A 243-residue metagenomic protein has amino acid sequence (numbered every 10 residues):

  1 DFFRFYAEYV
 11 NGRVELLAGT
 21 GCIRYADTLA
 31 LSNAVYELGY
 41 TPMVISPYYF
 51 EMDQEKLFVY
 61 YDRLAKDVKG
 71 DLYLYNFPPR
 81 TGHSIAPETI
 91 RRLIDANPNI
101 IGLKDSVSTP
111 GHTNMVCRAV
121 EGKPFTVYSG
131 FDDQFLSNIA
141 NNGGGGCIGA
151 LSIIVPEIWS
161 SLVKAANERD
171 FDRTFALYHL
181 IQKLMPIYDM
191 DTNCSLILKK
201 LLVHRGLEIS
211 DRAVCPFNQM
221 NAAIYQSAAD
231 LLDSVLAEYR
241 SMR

Functional and structural regions predicted by a protein language model:
D1-G82: Active-site beta->alpha loop and helix N-cap motifs at the rims of alpha/beta catalytic domains
D1-R4, E8, A30-E37, V59-K66 (+6 more regions): Replace "anionic and nucleotidyl ligands
F3, T28, Y61, T113 (+3 more regions): A general structural signal for well-ordered alpha-helical segments in protein cores
T28, D53-L57, H83-A86, I148 (+2 more regions): Alpha-helix N-cap/helix-start motif
K56, S108, I224-S227: Soluble or luminal CAZymes and related metallo-dependent hydrolases
D67-G70, P79-Q182, Y188-M190: Catalytic alpha/beta core domains of metabolic enzymes, predominantly
G143, L151, V155-R243: C-terminal alpha-helical cap/extension of soluble enzyme domains
